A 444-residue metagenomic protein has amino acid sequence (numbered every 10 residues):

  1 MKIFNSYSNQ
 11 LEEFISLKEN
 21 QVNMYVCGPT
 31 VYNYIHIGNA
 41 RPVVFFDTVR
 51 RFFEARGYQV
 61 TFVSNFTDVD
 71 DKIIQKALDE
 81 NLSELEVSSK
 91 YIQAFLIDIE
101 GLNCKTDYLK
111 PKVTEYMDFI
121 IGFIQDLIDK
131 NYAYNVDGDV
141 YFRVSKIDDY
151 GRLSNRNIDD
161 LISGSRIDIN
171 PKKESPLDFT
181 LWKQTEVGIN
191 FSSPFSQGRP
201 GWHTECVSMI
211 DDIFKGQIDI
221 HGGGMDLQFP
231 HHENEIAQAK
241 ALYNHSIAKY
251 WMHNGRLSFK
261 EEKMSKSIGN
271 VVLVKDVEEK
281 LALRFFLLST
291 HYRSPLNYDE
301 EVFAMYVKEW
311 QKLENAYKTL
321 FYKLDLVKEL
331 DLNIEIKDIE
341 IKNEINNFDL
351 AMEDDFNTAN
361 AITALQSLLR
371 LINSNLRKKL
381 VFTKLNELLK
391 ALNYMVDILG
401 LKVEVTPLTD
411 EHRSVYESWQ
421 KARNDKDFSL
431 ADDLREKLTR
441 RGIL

Functional and structural regions predicted by a protein language model:
M1-Y32, D47, I97, D118-F321: Alpha-helical recognition segments enriched in aromatics with Gly/Pro capping that present substrate-recognition
S8-E13, L17-N103: N-terminal, positively charged nucleic-acid-binding surface of large information/translation enzymes
E54, E100, I128-D129, M252 (+2 more regions): Alpha-helix C-terminal capping/helix-coil junction sites
Y58, Y132, I443: Short phosphate-binding/catalytic loops that engage adenosine nucleotides
F66-D70, I92-F95, K105-I120, G138-I147: Short, glycine/charge-rich beta-strand/loop segments that flank catalytic centers and engage negatively charged groups
E80-E86, D107, R293-N297: Short, polar/flexible loop-turn hinges at active-site or ligand-entry regions and domain interfaces
K263-M264, V271-L444: Structural preference for alpha-helix termini/caps and helix-kink/transition segments
